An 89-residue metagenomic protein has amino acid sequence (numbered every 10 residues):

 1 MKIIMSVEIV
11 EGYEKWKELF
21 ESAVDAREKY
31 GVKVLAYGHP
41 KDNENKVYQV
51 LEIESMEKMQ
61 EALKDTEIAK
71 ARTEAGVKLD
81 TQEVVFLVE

Functional and structural regions predicted by a protein language model:
M1-K2, E89: Absolute protein N-terminus
K2-I9, A36-D65: Short, well-ordered beta-strand segments in beta-rich or mixed alpha/beta enzyme and ligand-binding folds
E8-E18: Short, surface-exposed ligand-recognition loops at beta-strand->loop->(often short) alpha-helix junctions that present
K17-A36, E54-F86: An amphipathic, aromatic/His-enriched active-site/gating alpha helix that lines ligand/cofactor pockets
P40, L87-E89: Short, solvent-exposed coil/turn elements at secondary-structure transition points
